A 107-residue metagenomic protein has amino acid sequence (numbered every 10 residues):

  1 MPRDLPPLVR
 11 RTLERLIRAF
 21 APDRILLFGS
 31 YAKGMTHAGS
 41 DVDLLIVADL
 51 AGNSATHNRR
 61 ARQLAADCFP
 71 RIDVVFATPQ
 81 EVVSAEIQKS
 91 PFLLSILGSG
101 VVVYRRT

Functional and structural regions predicted by a protein language model:
M1-R24, K33-A38, A48-T107: Catalytic core of pol beta-like nucleotidyltransferases
F28-S30: Glycine-rich beta-strand-to-loop/alpha-helix junction loops that act as flexible
D43-V47: Short beta-strand->loop micro-motif that forms the acidic, two-metal-ion catalytic signature in nucleotide-processing
